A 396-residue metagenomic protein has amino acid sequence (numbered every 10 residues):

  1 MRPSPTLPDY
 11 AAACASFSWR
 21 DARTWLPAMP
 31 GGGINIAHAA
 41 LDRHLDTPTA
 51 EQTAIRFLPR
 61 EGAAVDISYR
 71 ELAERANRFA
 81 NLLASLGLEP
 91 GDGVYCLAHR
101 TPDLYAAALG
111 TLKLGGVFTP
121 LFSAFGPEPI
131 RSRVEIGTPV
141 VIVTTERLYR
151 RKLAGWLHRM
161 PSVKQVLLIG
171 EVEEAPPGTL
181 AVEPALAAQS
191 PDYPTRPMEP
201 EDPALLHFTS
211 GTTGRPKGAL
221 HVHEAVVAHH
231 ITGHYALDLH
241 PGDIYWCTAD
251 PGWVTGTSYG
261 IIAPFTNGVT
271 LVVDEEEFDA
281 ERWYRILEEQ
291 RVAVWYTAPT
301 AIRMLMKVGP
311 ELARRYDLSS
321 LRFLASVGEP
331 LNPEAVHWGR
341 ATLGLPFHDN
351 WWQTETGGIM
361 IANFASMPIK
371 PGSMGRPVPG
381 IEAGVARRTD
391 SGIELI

Functional and structural regions predicted by a protein language model:
E51-T53, L168, L186-F208, R215 (+2 more regions): Conserved pre-ATP/AMP-binding loop-to-beta segment of ANL
V65-I67, L82-F125, A249-D250: Conserved AMP-binding/adenylate-forming
V65-R70, A204-A228: Conserved AMP-binding A3 loop
A76-N77, A187-A188, A219-H240, I302-K307: Conserved structural elements of the adenylate-forming
S85, L109-P184, A298: Structural core segment of the AMP-binding/adenylate-forming
A181, V292-T297, M306-I369, E382: Gly/Ser/Thr-rich phosphate-binding loop
V227-I244, P251-V294, K307-V308: Conserved AMP-binding/adenylation subdomain of ANL enzymes
G384-I396: Conserved beta-loop-beta connector loops within the AMP-binding
